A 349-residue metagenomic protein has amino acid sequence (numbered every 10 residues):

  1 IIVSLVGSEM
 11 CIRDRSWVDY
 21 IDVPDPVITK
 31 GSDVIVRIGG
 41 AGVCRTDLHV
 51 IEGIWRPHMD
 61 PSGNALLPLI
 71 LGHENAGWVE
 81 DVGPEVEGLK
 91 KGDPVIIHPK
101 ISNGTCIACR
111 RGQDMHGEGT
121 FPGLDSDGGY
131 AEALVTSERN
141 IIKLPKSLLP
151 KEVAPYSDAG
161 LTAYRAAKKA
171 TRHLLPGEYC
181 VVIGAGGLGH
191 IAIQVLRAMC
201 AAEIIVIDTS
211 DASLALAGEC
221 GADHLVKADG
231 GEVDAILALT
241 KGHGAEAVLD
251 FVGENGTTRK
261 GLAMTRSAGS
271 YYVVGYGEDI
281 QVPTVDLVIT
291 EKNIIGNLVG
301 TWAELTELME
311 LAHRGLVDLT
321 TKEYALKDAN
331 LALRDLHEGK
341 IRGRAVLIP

Functional and structural regions predicted by a protein language model:
I1-G7, I12: Single conserved hydrophobic/aromatic residue that forms the stacking wall/gate of nucleotide- or nucleobase-binding
P26-A41, R56-I107, N140, P145-L148: Glycine-rich beta-strand-centered segment in the early N-terminal region that forms part of a ligand/cofactor-binding
S62-P68, H73, N103-I183: NAD(P)H dinucleotide-binding glycine-rich loop of Rossmann-like/cofactor-binding domains, especially the beta1-alpha1
R139-I141, K146-G230, A235: Mid-domain Rossmann-like dinucleotide-binding core that forms the NAD(H)/NADP(H) cofactor-binding site
T171-P176, L214-N293: Glycine-rich cofactor phosphate-binding loops and adjacent beta1-alpha1 units of small-molecule cofactor enzyme domains
R259-A263, W302-P349: C-terminal hydrophobic helical "lid"/dimerization subdomain of Rossmann-like NAD(P)H-dependent oxidoreductases
S270-Y272, V282-K322: Rossmann-fold dehydrogenase core element
